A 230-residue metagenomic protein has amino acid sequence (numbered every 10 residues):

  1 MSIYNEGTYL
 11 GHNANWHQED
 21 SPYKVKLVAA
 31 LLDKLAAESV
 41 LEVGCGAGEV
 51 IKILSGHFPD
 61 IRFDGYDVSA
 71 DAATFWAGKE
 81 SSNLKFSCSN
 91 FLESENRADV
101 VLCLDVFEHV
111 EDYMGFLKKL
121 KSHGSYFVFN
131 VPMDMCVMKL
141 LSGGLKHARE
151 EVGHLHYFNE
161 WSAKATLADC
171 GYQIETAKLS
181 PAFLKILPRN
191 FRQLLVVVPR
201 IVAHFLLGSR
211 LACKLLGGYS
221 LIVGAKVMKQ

Functional and structural regions predicted by a protein language model:
M1-V100, L104, M114-K119, V152-W161 (+4 more regions): Conserved N-terminal segment of class I S-adenosyl-L-methionine
H12, N130-H154: Short, glycine-/aromatic-enriched active-site segment of Class I SAM-dependent methyltransferases
L104-F107, N130: Residues lining the SAM
V110-E111, M135: A structural helix-start
Y126-V128: Short glycine-centered segments of the SAM/dcSAM-binding site in methyltransferase folds
M135, A182-F183: Positions that flank functional sites
K164, D169-T176: Substrate-binding/catalytic lobe of Class I Rossmann-like enzymes that use SAM or dcSAM, i.e., the mid-to-C-terminal
